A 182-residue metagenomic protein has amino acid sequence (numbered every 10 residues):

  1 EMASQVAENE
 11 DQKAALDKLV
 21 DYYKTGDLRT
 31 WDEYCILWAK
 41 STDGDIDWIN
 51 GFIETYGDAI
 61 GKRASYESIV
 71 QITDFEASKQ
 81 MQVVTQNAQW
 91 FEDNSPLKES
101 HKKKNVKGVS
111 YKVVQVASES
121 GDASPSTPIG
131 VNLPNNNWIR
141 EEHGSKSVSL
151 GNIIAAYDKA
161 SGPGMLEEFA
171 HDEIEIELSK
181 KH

Functional and structural regions predicted by a protein language model:
E1-K180: Contiguous, non-catalytic segments that form substrate-binding/exosite surfaces or channel walls
